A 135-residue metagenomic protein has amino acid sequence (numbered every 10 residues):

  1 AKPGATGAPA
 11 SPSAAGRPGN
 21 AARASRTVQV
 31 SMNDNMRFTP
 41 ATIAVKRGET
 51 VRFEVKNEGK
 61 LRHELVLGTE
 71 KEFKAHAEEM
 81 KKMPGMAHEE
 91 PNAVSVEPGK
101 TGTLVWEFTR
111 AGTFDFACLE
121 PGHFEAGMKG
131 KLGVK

Functional and structural regions predicted by a protein language model:
A1-S31, E72-A87, H123-K135: Extracytoplasmic/periplasmic copper-protein system
K2-G4, R37, E90-K135: Extracellular/periplasmic metallocenter environments
G19-A21, A44, K56, A87 (+3 more regions): Sterically constrained small-residue positions within well-ordered secondary structures of folded domains
A21-T50: N-terminal edge beta-strand
R26, E49-V51, L61, N92 (+1 more regions): Residues that flank catalytic or metal-binding motifs in active/ligand-binding sites
D34, L61, E120: A generic "binding-loop/recognition-motif" signal
A41-L67, G102-R110, F114, V134: Beta-strand cores of secreted/periplasmic/IMS beta-sandwich domains, seen most often in copper-related folds
E54-N57, R62, V66-A93: Mid-chain, structured segments of secreted extracytoplasmic proteins
